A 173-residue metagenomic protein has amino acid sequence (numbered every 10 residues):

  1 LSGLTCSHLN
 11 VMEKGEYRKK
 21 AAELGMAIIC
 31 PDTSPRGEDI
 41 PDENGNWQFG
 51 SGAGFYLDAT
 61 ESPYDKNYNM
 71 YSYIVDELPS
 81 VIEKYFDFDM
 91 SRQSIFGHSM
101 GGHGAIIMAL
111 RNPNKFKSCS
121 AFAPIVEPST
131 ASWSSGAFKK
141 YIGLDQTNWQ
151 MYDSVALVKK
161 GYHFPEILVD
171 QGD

Functional and structural regions predicted by a protein language model:
L1-D173: Non-catalytic cap/lid and distal C-terminal segments of serine-dependent acyl enzymes
